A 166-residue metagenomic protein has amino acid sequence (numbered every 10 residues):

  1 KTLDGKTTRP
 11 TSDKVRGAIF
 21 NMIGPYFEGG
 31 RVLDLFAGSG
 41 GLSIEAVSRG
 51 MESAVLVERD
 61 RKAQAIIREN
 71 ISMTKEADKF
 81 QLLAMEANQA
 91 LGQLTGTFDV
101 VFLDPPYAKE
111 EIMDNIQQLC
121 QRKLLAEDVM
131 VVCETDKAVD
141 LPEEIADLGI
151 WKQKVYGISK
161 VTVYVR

Functional and structural regions predicted by a protein language model:
K1-R166: Class I S-adenosyl-L-methionine-dependent methyltransferase catalytic core
